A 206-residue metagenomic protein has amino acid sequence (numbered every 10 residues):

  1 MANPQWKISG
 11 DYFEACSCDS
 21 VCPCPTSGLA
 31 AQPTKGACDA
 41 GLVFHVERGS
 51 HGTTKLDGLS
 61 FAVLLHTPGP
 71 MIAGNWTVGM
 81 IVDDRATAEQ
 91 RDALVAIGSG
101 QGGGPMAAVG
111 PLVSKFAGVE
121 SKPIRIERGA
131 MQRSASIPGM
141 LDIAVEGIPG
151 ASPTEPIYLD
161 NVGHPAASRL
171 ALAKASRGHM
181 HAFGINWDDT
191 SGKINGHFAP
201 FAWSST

Functional and structural regions predicted by a protein language model:
A2-G49: N-terminal ordered "arm"
T26-G28, T54, Q90, V145: Short acidic, gly/pro-rich beta-turn/loop elements at beta-sheet edges and active-site/ligand-binding grooves
Q32-A37, G69-G74, G118-S136, A171-S176 (+1 more regions): Short, surface-exposed loop and linker segments with low hydrophobicity and enrichment for Pro/Ser/Thr
G36-M106: Aromatic- and glycine-enriched beta-alpha-beta binding-site module
C38, F61, V145, N195 (+1 more regions): Long alpha-helical scaffolds
H51-L56, M80, S114-E120, G163 (+1 more regions): Low-complexity, flexible helical/coil segments
W76-Y158: Charged linear interaction tracts used for macromolecular binding and regulation
P149-T206: Extended, charged low-complexity segments that frequently continue into or abut oligomerization scaffolds
